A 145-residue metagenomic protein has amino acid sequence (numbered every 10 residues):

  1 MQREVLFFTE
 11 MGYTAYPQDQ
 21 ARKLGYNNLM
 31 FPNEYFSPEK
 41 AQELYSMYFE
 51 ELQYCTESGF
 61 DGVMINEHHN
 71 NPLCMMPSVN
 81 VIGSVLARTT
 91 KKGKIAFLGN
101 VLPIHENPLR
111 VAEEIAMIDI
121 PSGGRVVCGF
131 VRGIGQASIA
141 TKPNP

Functional and structural regions predicted by a protein language model:
M1-G93: N-terminal beta1-alpha1-beta2 module of alpha/beta enzyme domains
R3-A41, I104-P145: Flexible, glycine-rich active-site loops centered on histidine and acidic residues that chelate a metal or position
V63, I95, V126-C128: Hydrophobic residues within beta-strands of alpha/beta enzymes
N66, L98, G129-V131: Structural motif
N70-N71, V101-L102, I134: Positions that flank functional sites
I95-P103: N-terminal glycine-rich flavin-associated loop
